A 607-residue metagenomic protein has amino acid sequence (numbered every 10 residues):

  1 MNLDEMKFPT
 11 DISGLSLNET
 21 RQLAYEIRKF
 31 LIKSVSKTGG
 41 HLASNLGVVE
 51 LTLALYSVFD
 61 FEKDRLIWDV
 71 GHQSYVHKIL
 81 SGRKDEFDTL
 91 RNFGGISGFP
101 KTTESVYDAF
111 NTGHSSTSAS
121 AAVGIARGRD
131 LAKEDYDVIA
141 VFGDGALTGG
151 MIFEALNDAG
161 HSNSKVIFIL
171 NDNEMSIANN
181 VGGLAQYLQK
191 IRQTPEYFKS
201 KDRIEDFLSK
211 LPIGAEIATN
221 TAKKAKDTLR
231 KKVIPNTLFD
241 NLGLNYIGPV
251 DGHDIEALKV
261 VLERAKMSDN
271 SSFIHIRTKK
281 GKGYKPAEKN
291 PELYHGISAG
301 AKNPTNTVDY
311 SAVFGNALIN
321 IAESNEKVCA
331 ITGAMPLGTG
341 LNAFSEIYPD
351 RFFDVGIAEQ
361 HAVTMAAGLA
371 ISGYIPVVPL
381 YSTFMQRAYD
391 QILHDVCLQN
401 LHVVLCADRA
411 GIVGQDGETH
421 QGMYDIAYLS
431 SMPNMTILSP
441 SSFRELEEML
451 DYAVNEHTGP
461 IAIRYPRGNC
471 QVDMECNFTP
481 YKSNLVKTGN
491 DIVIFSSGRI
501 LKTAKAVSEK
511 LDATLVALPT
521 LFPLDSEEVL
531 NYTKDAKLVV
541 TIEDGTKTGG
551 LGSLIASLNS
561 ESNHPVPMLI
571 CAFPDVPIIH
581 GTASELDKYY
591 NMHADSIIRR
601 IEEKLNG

Functional and structural regions predicted by a protein language model:
M1-I79, L238, L244, D251-I255 (+1 more regions): N-terminal amphipathic, basic-rich helices that act as targeting or association modules
F8-S13, I32-G40, E104-N111, G243-G248 (+6 more regions): Glycine- and acidic
H41-S162, K327-V328, T332-G333, L341-N342: Cofactor-binding active-site loop characterized by glycine-rich and histidine/acidic residues
T89-A121, L131-D135, H161-L293, T305-A317 (+7 more regions): Thiamine diphosphate
V138, F142-A155, G340, F352 (+3 more regions): Extended, hydrophobic alpha-helical segments in both membrane/secreted and soluble proteins
H295-K302: Surface-exposed loop/turn segments flanking beta-strands in extracellular/periplasmic regions
